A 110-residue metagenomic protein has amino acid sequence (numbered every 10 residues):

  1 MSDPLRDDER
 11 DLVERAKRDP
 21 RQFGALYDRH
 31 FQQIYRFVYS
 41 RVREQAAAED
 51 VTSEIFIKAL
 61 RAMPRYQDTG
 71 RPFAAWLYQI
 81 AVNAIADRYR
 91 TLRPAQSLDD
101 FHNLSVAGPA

Functional and structural regions predicted by a protein language model:
M1-D11: Extreme N-terminal regulatory/targeting segments of RNA polymerase sigma factors
L5-R6, D87, A95-A110: Internal acidic/polar
L12, Q22-F23, V51, F73: Hydrophobic side chains within well-formed alpha-helices
V13-R36, L60: A short, charge-rich alpha-helical start-of-domain segment used by transcription regulators
R36, D50-I57, R61, R71-N83: Structural recognition of an alpha-helix C-terminal capping motif at a helix-to-coil junction
R41-V42, G70: Helix-loop interface residues and adjacent transmembrane-helix termini in multi-pass membrane transporters, primarily
R61-D68, Q79-D100: Arg/Lys-rich amphipathic alpha helix in sigma70-family domain 2
